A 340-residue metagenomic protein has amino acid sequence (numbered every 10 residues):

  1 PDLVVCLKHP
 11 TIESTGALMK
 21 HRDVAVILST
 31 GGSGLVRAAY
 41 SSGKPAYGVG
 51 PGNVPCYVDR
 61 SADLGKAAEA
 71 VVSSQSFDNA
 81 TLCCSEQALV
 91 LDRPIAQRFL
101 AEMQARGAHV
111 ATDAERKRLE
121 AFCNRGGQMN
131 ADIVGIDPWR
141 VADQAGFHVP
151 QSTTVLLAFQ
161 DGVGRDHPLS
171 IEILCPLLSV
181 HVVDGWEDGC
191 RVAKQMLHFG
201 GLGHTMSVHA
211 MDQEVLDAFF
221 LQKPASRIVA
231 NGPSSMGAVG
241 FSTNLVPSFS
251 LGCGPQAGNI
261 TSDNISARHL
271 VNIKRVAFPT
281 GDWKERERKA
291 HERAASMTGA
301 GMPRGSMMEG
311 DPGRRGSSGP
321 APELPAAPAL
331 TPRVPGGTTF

Functional and structural regions predicted by a protein language model:
P1, A17-V24, L197-G203: Short, surface-exposed connector motifs at secondary-structure boundaries
P1-K8: PLP-dependent aminotransferase-like
V4, I27-L28, G52, D92 (+4 more regions): Buried hydrophobic positions in well-ordered alpha/beta secondary-structure cores of metabolic enzymes
K8-S14, G31-L35, D212-Q213, G237: Short acidic loop-to-helix transition motifs that present clustered carboxylates
T15-G16, A68, C190: Short hydrophobic/charged patches on amphipathic alpha-helices used for structural packing and interfaces
R22-D23, S42-G43, K223-P224: Short, structured coil segments at secondary-structure junctions
V36-G164: ALDH superfamily catalytic-core signature
F147-F340: Conserved C-terminal structural/oligomerization subdomain of aldehyde/semialdehyde dehydrogenase
